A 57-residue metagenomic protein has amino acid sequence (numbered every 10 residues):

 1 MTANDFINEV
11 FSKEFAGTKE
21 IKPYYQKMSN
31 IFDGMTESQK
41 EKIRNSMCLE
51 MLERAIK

Functional and structural regions predicted by a protein language model:
M1-P23: N-terminal acidic leader/helix
P23-K57: Short, charge-rich amphipathic interface segments used for partner binding and complex assembly
